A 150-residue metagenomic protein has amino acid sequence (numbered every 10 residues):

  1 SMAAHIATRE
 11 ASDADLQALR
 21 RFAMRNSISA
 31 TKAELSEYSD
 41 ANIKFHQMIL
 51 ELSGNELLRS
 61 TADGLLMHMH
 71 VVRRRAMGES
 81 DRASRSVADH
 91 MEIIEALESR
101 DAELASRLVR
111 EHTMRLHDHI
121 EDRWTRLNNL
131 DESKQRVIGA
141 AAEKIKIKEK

Functional and structural regions predicted by a protein language model:
S1-A11, A41-S80, L116-I120: Hydrophobic, amphipathic alpha-helical faces that serve as interaction scaffolds
M2-K32, E37: Amphipathic alpha-helical dimerization/coiled-coil segments that flank or bridge DNA-binding/regulatory modules
L16-R20, S39, R59, S106-R107: Conserved positions within tetratricopeptide repeat
R20-S27, K32, K44, M67 (+1 more regions): C-terminal all-alpha effector/ligand-binding and dimerization domain of prokaryotic HTH-type transcriptional repressors
S36-D40, S60, S84-A88: Amphipathic alpha-helical packing segments from all-alpha helical-bundle domains
